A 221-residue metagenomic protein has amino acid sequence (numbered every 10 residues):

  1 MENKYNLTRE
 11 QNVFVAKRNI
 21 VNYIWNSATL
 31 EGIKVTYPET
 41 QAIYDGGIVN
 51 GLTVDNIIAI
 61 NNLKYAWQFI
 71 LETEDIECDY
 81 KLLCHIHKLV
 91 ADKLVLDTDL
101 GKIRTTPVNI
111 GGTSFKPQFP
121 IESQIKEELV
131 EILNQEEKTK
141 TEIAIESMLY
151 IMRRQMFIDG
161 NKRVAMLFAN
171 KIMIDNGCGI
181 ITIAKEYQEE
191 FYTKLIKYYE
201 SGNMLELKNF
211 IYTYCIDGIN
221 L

Functional and structural regions predicted by a protein language model:
M1-L221: FIC/Doc superfamily catalytic core
